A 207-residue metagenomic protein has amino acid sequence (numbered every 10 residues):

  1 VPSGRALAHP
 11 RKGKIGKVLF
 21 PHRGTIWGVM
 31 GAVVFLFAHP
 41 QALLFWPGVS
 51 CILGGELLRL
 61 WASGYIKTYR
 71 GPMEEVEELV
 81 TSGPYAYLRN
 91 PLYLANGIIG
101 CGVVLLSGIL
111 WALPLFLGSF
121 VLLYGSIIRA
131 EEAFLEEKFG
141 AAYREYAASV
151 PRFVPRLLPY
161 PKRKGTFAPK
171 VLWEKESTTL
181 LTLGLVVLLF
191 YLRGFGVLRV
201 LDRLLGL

Functional and structural regions predicted by a protein language model:
V1-S82, G97-L207: Membrane-anchoring alpha-helices and their flanking helix-loop junctions
G83-A86, N90-L94: Glycine-rich acyl-CoA binding loop
